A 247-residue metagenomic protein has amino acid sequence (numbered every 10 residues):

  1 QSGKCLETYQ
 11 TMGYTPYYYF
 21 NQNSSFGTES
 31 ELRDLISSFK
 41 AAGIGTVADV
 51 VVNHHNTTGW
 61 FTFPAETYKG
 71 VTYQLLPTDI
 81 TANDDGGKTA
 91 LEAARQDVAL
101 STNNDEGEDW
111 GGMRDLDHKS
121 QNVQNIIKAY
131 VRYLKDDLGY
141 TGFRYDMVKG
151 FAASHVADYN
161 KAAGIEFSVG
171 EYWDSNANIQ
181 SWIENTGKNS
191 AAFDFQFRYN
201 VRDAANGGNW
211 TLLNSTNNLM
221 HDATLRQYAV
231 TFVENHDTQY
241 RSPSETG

Functional and structural regions predicted by a protein language model:
Q1-W110, K149-G170: Acidic/aromatic-lined carbohydrate-recognition and catalytic surfaces of CAZymes acting on diverse glycans
G3-E7, Y14-T15, I36-S38, I44 (+1 more regions): Active-site-proximal helices and loops of the catalytic beta/alpha 8
P16-Y17, N104-K119, D137, N235-R241: Short glycine/proline-rich turn/loop motifs
Y19-Q22, L116, F193: Short clusters of hydrophobic/aromatic residues that line enzyme substrate/ligand-binding pockets
S25-L32, S120, Q124, R226: Solvent-exposed, acidic/flexible segments
N56-T67, M113-L116, E166, A205-L213 (+1 more regions): Short flexible/disordered coil segments
A82-G87, D109-D117, W210-S215: Short, mixed-charge, low-aromatic patches
D115-Y130: Alpha-helical scaffold elements lining the catalytic groove of polysaccharide deacetylases
